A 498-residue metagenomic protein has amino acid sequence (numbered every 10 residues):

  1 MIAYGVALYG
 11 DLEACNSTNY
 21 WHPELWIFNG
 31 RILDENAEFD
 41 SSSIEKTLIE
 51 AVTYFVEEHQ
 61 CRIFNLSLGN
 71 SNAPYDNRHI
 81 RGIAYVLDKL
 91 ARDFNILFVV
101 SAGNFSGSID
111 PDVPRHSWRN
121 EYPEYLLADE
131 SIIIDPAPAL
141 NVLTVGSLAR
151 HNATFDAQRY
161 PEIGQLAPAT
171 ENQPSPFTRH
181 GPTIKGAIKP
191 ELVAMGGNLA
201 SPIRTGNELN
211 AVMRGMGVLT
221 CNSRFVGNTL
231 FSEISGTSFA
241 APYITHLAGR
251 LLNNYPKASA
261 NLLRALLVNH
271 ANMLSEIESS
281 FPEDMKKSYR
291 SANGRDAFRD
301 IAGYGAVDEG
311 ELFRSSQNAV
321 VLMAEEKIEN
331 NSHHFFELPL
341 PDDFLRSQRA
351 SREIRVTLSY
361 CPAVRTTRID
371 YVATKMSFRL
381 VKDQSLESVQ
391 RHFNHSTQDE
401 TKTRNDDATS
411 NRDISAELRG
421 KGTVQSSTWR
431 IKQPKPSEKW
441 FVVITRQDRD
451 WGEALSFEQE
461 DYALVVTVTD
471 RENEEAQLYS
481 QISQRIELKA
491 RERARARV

Functional and structural regions predicted by a protein language model:
M1, L148-A167, P174-S238: Catalytic-core environment of secreted peptidases
M1-S43, D93-N95, S108, P138-V142 (+3 more regions): Subtilisin-like serine protease catalytic core
M1-V6, N16-H22, V56-I63, S67 (+5 more regions): Active-site core segment of subtilase-fold serine proteases
L33-A139, N152, T229-S235, F239: Substrate-binding/access-modulating region of protease and related hydrolase catalytic domains
G103, K287-R379: Secreted peptidase-domain scaffold signal
A240-N254: Short, small-residue alpha-helix embedded
Y255-F281: An often Trp-containing, charged/polar helix-loop segment at the C-terminal end of enzyme catalytic cores
V372-H392, T428-V498: C-terminal edge strands of extracellular/lumenal beta-sandwich accessory domains
